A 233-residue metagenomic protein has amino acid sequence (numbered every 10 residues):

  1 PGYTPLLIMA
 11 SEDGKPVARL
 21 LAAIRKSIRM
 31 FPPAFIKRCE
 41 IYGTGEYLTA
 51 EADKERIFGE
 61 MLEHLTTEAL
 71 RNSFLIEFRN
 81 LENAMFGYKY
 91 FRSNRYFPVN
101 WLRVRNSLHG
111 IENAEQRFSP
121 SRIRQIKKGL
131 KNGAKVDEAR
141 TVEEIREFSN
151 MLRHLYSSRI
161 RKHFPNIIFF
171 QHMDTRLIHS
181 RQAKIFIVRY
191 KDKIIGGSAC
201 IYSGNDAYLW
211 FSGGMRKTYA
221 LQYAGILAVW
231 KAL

Functional and structural regions predicted by a protein language model:
P1-R29, L81-A220: A conserved beta-strand-loop-helix scaffold within acyl/acetyltransferase catalytic domains
K26-P98, G204-L233: Acyl-donor binding region in acyl/amide transferases
